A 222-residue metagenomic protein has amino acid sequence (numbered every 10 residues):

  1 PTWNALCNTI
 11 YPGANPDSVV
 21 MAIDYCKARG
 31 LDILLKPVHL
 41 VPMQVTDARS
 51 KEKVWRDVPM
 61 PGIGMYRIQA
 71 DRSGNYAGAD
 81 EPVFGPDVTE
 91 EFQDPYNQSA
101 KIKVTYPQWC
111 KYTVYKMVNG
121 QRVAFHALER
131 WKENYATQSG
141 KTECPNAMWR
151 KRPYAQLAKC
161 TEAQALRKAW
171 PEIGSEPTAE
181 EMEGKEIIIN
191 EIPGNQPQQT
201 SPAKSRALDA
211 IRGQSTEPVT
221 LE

Functional and structural regions predicted by a protein language model:
P1-L221: Glycine-rich anion-binding surface patch
